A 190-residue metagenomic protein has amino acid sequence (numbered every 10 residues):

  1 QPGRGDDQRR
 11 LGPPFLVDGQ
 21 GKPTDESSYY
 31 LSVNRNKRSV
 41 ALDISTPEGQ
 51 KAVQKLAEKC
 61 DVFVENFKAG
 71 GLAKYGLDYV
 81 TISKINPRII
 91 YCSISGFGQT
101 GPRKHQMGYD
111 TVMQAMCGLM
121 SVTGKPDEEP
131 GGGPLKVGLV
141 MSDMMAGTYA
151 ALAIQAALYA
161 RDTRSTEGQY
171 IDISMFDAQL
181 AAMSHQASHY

Functional and structural regions predicted by a protein language model:
Q1-R164, Y190: N-terminal helix-loop segment corresponding to the beta1-alpha1 unit of nucleotide/adenylate-binding folds
A157-Y190: Substrate-binding/catalytic subdomain of NAD(P)-dependent oxidoreductase enzymes
